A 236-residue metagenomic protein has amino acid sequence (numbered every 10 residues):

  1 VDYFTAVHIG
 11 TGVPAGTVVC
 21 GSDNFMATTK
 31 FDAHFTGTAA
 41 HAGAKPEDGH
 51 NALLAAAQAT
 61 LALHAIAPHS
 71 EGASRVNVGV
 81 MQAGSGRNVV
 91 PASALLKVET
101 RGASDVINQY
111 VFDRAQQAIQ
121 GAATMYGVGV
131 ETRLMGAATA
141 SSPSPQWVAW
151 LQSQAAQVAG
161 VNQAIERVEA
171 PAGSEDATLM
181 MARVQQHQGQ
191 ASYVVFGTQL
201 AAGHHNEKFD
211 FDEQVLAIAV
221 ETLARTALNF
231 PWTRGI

Functional and structural regions predicted by a protein language model:
V1-V76, V80, S85-V89: Histidine/acidic-residue-rich, glycine-tolerant segments that coordinate divalent metal ions
L53-I236: Metal-dependent amide/peptide-bond hydrolase catalytic core, centered on the "pita-bread" metallohydrolase fold
